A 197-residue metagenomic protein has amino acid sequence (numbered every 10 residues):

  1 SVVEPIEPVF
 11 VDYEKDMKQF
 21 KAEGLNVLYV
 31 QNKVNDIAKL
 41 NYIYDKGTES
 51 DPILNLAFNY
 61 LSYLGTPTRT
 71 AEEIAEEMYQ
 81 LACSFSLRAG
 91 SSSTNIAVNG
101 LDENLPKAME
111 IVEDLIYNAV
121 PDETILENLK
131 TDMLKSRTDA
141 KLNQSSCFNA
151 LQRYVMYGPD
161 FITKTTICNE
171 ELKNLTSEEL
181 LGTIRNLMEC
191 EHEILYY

Functional and structural regions predicted by a protein language model:
S1-V2, E7-D12, M17-L54: His/Glu-based metal-binding/catalytic segments typifying zinc-dependent metallopeptidases
V2-F20, R153-E193: Histidine-acidic residue clusters that define the catalytic metal-binding segment of zinc metallopeptidase domains
V27-V30, C83-L87, L181-I184: Short beta-strand/turn micro-motifs at beta-sheet edges
L28, L126-L129: Residue-level marker of intrinsically disordered, low-complexity segments enriched for small/polar residues
N35-S62, T66-N118, K130-T138, N143-E171 (+1 more regions): M16 family metallopeptidases and their MPP-like homologs
V120-L126, N174-L175: Peptidyl-prolyl cis-trans isomerase
